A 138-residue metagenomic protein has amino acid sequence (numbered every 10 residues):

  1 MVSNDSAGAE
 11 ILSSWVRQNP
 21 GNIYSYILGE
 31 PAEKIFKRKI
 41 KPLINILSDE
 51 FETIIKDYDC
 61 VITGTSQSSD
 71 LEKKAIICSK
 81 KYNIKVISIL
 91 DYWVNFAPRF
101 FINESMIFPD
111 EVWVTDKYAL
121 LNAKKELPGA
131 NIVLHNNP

Functional and structural regions predicted by a protein language model:
M1-P138: Active-site and donor-binding regions of nucleotide-sugar-utilizing enzymes
